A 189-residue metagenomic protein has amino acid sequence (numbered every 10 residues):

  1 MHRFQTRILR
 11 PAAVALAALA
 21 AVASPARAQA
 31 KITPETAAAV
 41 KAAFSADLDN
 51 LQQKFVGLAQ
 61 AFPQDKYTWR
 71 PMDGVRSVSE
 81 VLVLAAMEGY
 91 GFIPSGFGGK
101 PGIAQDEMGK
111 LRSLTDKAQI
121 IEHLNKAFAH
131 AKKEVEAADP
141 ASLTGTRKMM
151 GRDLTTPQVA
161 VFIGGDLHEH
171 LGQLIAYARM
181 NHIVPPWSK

Functional and structural regions predicted by a protein language model:
H2-A15: Bacterial N-terminal signal peptides that target proteins for export
F4-R7, S24, A38, D49-L51 (+2 more regions): Short alpha-helical segments used as structural interaction elements across diverse proteins
I8-P11, A28, Q53, M180: Hydrophobic alpha-helical segments, especially transmembrane helices and their immediate juxtamembrane helical caps
L19-R27: C-terminal segment of classical bacterial N-terminal signal peptides
A28-A43, E88-R152, N181-K189: Short, helix-capping/interhelical loops that line the mouth of catalytic, cofactor-, or ligand-binding pockets
S45-D49, Q53-V56, K66-M108, K148-K189: Short, contiguous alpha-helical
